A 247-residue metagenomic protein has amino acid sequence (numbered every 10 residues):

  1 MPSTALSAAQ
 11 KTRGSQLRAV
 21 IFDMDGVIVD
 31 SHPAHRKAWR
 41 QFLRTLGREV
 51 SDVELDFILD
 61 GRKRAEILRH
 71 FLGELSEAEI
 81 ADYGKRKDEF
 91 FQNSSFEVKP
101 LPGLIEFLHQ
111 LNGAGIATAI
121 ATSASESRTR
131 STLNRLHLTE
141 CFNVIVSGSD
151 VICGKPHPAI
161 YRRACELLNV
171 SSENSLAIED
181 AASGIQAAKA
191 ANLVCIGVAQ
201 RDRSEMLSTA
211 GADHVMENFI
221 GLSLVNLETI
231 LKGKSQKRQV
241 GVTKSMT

Functional and structural regions predicted by a protein language model:
M1-R18, H109-N112, S125-T247: Asp-based, Mg2+/Mn2+-dependent phosphohydrolase catalytic module
R13-A114: N-terminal helical cap/lid subdomain that shapes the substrate entry/recognition surface in HAD-like hydrolases
I28, F57, P100, T118-T122 (+3 more regions): Conserved SAM-binding loop
A34, D82, K99, T122-A124 (+2 more regions): A generic alpha-helix signature
S95-V98, S123, N192-L193: Short, flexible loop segments at the rims of nucleotide/cofactor-binding pockets, characterized by
